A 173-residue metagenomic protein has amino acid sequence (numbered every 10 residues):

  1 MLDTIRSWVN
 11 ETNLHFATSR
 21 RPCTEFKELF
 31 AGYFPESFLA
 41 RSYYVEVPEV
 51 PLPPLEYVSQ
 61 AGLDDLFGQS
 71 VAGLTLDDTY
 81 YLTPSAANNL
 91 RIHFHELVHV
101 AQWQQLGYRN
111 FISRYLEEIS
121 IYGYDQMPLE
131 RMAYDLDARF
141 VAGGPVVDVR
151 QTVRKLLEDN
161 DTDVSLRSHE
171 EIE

Functional and structural regions predicted by a protein language model:
M1-E11, H99: N-terminal targeting leaders of exported, membrane, and organelle-targeted proteins
W8-V9, P51-P53: Conserved N-terminal glycine/acidic-rich loop preference
N10-L14, T18-A40, Y44-P48, G62-V71 (+3 more regions): Metalloprotease/metallohydrolase-associated module, dominated by Zn2+-dependent proteases
P54-D64: Short, surface-exposed loop/helix-turn segments at secondary-structure junctions that function as lids/hinges flanking
S85-Q102: Short alpha-helix carrying the canonical HExxH Zn2+-binding catalytic motif
W103-G107: Glycine-rich, acidic and aromatic/proline-enriched surface loops and short helix-turn segments that act as binding
